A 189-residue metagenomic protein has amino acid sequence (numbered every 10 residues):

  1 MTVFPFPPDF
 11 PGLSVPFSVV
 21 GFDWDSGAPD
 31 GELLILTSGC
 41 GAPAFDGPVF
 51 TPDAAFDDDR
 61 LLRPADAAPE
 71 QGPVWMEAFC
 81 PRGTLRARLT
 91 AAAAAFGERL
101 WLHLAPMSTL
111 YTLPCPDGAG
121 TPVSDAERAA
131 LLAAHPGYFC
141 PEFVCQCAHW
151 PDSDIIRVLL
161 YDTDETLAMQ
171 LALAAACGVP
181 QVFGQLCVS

Functional and structural regions predicted by a protein language model:
M1-G39: Boundary/entry segment of secreted carbohydrate-active catalytic domains
W24-G31, G39, D162-A175: Short, acidic/polar
A28-D30, A44, F96-E98, G178-V179: Short loop/turn motifs at secondary-structure junctions
E32-T37, F50, P73-W75, F183: Conserved beta-strand positions in the central sheet of alpha/beta enzyme cores
F45-A130: Substrate-binding surface in catalytic domains of secreted glycosidases
R88-A95, M169-C177: A generic secondary-structure signal
G97-M169: Glycan-binding loop/region signatures in secreted carbohydrate-active enzymes
G178-S189: Acidic/aromatic/glycine-rich contiguous surface patches that form carbohydrate-binding/processing clefts and analogous
